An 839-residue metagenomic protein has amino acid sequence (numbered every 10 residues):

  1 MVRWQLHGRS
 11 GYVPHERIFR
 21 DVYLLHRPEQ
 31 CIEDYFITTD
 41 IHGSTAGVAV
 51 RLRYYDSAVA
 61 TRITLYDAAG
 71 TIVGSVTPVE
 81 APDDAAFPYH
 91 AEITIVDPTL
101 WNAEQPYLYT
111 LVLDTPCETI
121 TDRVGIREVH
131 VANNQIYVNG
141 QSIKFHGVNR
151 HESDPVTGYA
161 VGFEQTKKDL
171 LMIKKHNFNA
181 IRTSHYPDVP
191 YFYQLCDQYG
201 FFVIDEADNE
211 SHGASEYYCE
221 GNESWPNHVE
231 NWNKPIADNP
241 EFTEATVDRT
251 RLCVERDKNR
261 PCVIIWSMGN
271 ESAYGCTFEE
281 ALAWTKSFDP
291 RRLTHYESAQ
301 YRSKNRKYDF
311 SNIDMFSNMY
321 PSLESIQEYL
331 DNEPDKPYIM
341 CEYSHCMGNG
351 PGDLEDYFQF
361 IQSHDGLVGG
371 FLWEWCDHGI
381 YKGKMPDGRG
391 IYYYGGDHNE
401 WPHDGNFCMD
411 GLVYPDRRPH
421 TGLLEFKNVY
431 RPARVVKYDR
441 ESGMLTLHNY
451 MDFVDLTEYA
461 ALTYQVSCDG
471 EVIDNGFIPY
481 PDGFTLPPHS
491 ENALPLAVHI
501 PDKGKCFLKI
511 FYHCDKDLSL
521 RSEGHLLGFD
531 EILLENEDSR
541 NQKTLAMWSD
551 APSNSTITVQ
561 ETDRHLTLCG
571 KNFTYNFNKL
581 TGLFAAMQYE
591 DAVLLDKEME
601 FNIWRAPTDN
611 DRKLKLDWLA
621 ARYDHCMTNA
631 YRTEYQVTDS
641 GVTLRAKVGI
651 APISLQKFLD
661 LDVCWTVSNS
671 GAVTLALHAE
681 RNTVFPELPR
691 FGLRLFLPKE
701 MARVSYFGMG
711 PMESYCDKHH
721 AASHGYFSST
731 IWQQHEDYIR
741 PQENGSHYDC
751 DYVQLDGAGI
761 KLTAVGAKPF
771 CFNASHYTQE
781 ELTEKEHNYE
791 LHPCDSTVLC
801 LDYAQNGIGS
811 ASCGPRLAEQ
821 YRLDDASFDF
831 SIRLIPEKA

Functional and structural regions predicted by a protein language model:
M1-A46, V50, Y54-S57, L111 (+5 more regions): An acidic-aromatic loop/edge-strand motif
M1-H26, A103-V112, F511-E535, F691 (+1 more regions): Glycine/proline-rich low-complexity spacer/linker segments in large multi-domain proteins
L6, R27, I120-T446, Y450-E458 (+1 more regions): Extended substrate-binding grooves/exosites of carbohydrate-active enzymes
E29-D56, H420-A460, M547-D563, L677: Surface beta-strand/loop "capping" patches
T45-E80, M444-P479, L494, G504-C514: Beta-strand-rich binding/interaction modules
P78-V96, G470-K503: Intrinsically disordered, low-complexity Pro/Gly/Ser/Thr-rich segments with frequent PxxP/GP/PP motifs and embedded
I95-L108, P501-F507: Short glycine/proline/serine/threonine-rich loop/turn segments at secondary-structure transition edges
N102, A497-G504, I532-A839: Beta-strand/loop-rich accessory regions of lumenal/periplasmic or secreted enzymes, predominantly carbohydrate-active
